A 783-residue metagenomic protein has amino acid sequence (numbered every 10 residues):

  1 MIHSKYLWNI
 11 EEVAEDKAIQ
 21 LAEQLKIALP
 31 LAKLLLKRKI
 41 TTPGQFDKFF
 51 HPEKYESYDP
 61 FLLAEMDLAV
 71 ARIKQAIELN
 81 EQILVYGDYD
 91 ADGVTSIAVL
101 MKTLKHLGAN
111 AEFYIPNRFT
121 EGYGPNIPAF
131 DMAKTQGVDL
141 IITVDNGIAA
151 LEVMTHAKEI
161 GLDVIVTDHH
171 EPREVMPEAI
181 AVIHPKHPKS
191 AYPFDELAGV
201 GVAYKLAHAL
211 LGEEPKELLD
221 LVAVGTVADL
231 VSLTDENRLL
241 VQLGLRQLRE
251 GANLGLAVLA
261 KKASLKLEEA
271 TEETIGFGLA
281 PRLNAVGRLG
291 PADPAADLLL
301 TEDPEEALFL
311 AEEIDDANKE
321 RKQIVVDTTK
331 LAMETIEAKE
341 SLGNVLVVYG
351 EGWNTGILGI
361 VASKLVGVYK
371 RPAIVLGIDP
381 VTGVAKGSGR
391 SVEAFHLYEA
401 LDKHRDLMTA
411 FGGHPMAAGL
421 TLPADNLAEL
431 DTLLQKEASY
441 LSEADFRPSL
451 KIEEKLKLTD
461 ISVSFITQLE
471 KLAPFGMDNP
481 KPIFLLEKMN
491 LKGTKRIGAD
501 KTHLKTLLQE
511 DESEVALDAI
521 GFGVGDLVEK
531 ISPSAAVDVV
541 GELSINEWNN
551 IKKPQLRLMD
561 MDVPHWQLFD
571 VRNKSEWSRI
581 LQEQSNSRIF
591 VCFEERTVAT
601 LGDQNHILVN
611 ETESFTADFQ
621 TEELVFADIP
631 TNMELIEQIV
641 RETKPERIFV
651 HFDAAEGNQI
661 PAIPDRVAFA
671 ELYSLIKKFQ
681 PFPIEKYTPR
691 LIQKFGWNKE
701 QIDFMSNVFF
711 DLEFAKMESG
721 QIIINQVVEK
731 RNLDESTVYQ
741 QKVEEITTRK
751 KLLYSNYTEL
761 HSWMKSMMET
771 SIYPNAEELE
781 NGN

Functional and structural regions predicted by a protein language model:
M1-L31, D538-E547, R557: Extended, charged alpha/beta regions that create polyanion-binding interfaces
I2, L21-L140, I160, L211-N426 (+1 more regions): Hydrophobic helix-and-loop "lid/oligomerization" segment in the mid-to-C-terminal part of catalytic domains
D88-Y89, P116-F119, N146-G147, H169-P172 (+5 more regions): Short, ordered loop/turn segments at secondary-structure junctions
K105, R238-T329, S391-E393, D402-D406 (+3 more regions): Acidic, two-metal ion nucleic-acid-processing modules in DNA metabolism proteins
D131-A209, T234: Active-site cavity-forming subdomains of large catalytic enzyme subunits
I141-T143, V347-Y349, I374, I589-V591 (+2 more regions): Structural motif
A157-I160, I639-K644: Short, conserved loop/helix-junction motifs that constitute active-site signature segments in enzyme catalytic cores
E178-A228, E646, V650-H651, A662-L672: Short alpha-helices
